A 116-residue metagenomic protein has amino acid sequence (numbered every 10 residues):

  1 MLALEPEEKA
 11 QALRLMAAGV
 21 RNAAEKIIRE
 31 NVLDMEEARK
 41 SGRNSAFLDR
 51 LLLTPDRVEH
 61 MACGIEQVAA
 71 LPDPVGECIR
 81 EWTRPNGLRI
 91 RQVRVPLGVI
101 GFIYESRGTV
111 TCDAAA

Functional and structural regions predicted by a protein language model:
M1-I90: N-terminal Rossmann-like NAD(P)+-binding subdomain of aldehyde/semialdehyde dehydrogenases
A70, P74-A116: Conserved small-residue-rich beta-alpha loop and adjacent elements that most often cradle the phosphate/pyrophosphate
